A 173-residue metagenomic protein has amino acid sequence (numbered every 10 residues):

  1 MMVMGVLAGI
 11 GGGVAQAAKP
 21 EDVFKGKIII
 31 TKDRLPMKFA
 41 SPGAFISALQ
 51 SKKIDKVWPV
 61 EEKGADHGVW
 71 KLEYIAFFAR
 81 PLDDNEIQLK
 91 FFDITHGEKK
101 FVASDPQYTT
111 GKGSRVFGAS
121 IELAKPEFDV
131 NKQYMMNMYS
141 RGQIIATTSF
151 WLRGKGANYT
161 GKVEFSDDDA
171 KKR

Functional and structural regions predicted by a protein language model:
M1-G9: Bacterial N-terminal signal peptides
A17-L72, K155-R173: Short, compositionally biased P/S/T/A/G/V-rich stretches that sit at domain boundaries
E73-A79: Short edge beta-strand/loop segments characteristic of extracellular beta-sandwich folds
R80, D84-F101, M138: Extended low-complexity, serine/threonine- and proline-enriched intrinsically disordered segments
K99-G113, W151: Solvent-exposed serine/threonine-rich low-complexity stretches and specific carbohydrate-binding patches
G111-E122: Aromatic sugar-binding surface patches on proteins that engage polysaccharides or sugar-phosphate polymers
V130-R141: Short, aromatic- and glycine-rich surface loops/edge beta-strands on solvent-exposed regions
S140-T148: Short acidic/polar inter-strand loop motif in beta-rich domains
